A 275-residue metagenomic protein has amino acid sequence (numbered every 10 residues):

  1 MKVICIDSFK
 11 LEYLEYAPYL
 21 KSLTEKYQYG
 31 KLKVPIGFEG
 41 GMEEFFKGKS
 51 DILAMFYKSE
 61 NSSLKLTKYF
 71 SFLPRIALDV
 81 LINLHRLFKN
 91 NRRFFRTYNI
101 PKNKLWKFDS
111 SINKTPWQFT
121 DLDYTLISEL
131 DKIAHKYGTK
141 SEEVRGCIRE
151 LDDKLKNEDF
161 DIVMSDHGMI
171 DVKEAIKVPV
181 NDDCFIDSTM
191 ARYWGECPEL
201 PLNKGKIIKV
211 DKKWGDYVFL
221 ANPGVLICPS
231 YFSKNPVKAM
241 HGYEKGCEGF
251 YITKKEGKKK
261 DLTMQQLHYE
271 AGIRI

Functional and structural regions predicted by a protein language model:
M1-I6, L11, I148-V178, F219 (+2 more regions): Metal-dependent active-site segment of extracytoplasmic phospho-/sulfohydrolases and closely related
V3-I6, K10-D121, Y193, Q266-R274: Active-site-proximal alpha/beta segments of enzymes that process anionic O-linked groups
S8-L11, S50-D51, S128-I133, G168-I170 (+2 more regions): Short, solvent-exposed loop/turn segments at secondary-structure junctions
E15, K21, Y27-G40, S59-N90 (+2 more regions): Secreted, luminal/periplasmic, and some membrane-associated catalytic domains that remodel anionic oxygen-ester
F46-G48, L126-S128, W194-E196, L220-N222 (+1 more regions): Structured loops at beta-to-helix junctions and adjacent beta-edge loops in soluble globular domains
K47, I52-L53, N113-T120, G146-L155 (+1 more regions): Acidic, His- and aromatic-enriched active-site or binding-groove loops in soluble protein domains that engage sugars
Q118-T125, L130-S165, D171, V237 (+2 more regions): A long, amphipathic alpha-helix that forms part of the scaffold/cap immediately adjacent to metal-dependent active
V180-P201, V237-R274: Substrate-binding rim/cap in mid-to-C-terminal beta-strand-loop elements of soluble/periplasmic
